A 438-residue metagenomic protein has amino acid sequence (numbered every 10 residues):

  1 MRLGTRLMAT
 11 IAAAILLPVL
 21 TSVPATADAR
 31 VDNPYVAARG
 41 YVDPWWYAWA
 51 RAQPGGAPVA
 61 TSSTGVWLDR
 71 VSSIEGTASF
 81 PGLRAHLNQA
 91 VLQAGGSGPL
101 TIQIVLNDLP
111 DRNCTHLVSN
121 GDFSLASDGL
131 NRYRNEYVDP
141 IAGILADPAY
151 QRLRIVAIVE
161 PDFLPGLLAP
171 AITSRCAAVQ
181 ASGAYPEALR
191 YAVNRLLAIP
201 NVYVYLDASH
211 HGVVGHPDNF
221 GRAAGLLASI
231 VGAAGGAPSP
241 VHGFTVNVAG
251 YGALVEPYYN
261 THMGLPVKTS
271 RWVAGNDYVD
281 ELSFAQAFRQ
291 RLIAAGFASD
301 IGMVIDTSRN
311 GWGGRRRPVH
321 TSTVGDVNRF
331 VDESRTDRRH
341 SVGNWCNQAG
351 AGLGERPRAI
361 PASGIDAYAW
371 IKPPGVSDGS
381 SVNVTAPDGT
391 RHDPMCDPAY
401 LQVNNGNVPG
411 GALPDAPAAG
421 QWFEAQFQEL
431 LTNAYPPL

Functional and structural regions predicted by a protein language model:
M1-A27: Secretory targeting and sorting signals
R30-D147, G354, I371-L438: N-terminal carbohydrate-binding/catalytic regions of secreted carbohydrate-active enzymes
R39-Y41, G65-D69, T101-L106, I155-E160 (+6 more regions): Structural recognition of the beta-strand scaffold that forms the well-ordered cores of secreted hydrolase catalytic
P44, P54-G55, V214-H392: Surface-exposed substrate-engagement region within the catalytic domains of secreted or surface-exposed extracellular
L68-E75, S119-R132, S174-S182, A208-V214 (+1 more regions): Second-shell loop/turn segments in exported
G76-L83, L130-V138, A181-Y185, G215-F220 (+1 more regions): Phosphate/oxyanion-binding active-site loops and adjacent basic polyanion-contact surfaces
L92-Y205, R222-S229, G235-P240: Substrate-binding cleft of extracellular glycoside hydrolase catalytic domains
R175-A177, W345-N347, M395-D397: Sequence contexts marking disulfide-bonded cysteines in secreted/extracellular proteins
